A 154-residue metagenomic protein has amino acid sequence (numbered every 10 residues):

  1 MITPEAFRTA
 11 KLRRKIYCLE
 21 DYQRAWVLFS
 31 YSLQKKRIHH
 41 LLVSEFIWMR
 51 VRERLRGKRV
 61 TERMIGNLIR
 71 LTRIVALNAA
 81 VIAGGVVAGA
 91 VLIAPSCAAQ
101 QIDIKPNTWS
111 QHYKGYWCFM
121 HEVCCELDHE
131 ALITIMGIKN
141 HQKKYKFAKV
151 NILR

Functional and structural regions predicted by a protein language model:
M1-A25, F29-T108, K114-R154: N-terminal interaction/assembly modules
